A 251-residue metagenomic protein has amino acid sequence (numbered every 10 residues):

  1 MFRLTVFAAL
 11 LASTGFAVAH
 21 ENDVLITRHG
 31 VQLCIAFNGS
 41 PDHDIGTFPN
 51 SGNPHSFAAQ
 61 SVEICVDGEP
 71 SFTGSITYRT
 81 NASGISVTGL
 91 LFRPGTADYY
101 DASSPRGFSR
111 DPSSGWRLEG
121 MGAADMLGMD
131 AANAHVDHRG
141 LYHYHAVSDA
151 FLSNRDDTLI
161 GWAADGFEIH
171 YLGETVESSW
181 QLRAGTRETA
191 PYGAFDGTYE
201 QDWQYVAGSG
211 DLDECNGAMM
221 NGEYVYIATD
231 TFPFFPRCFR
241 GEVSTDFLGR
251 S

Functional and structural regions predicted by a protein language model:
F2-F16: Gram-negative bacterial Sec-dependent N-terminal signal peptides
V18-M126, S251: Solvent-exposed N-terminal domain segments of exported/luminal and surface proteins
S61-E63, M129, R139-H143, V147 (+3 more regions): Extracellular structured ligand-interaction cores
S86-R93, H138-L152, M220-P233: Extracellular/lumenal glycan-associated surfaces
A97-N133, S179-E214: Short, flexible domain-boundary/linker segments around small modular repeats
A146-D196: Short helix-loop boundary/capping segments
P191-S251: Long, compositionally biased interface segments
